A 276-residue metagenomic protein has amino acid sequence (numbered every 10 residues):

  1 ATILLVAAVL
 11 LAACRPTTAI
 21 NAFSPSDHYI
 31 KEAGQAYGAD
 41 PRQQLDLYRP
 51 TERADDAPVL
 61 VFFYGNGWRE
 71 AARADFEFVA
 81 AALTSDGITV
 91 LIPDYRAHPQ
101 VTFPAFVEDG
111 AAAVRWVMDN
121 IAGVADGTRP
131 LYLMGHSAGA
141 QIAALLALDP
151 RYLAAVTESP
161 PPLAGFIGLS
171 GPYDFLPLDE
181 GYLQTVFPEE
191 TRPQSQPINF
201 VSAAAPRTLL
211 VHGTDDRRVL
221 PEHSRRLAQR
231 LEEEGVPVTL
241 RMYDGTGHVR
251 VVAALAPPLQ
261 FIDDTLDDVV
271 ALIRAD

Functional and structural regions predicted by a protein language model:
P16-R53: N-terminal cap/lid segment of alpha/beta-hydrolase-fold proteins
S24, D40, G168-F200, P206: Mobile cap/lid helix-loop segments that gate and shape the active-site cleft of serine hydrolases
D56-N66: Short beta-strand element of the alpha/beta-hydrolase
A71-D75, V79, L91-R129, P258-Q260: Catalytic nucleophile-loop/oxyanion-hole region of alpha/beta-hydrolase and closely related hydrolase-like folds
A112-G181, P193: Primarily recognizes the serine-hydrolase "nucleophile elbow" in alpha/beta-hydrolase and SGNH/GDSL folds
A204, L210-H212, D216: Short beta-strand/loop motif that positions the catalytic acidic residue of the alpha/beta-hydrolase fold
R217-H223: Conserved alpha/beta-hydrolase "acid-adjacent" motif
R225, E232-D276: C-terminal catalytic histidine-bearing segment of alpha/beta-hydrolase fold enzymes
